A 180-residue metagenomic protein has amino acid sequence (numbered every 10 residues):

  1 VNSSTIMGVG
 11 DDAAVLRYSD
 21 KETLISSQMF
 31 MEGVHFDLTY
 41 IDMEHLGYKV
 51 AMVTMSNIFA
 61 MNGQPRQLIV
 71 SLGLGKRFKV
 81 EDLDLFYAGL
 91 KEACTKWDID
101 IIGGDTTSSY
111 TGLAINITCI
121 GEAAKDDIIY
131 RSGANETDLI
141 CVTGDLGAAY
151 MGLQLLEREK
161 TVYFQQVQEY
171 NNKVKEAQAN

Functional and structural regions predicted by a protein language model:
V1-N180: Helix-biased detector of long, well-ordered alpha-helical tracts
